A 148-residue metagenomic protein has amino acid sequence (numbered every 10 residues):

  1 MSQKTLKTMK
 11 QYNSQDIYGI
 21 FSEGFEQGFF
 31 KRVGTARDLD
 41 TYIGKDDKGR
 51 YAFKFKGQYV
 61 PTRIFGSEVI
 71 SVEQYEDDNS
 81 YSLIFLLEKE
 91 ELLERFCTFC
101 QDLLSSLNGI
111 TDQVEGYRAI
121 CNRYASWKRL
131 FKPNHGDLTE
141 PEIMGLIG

Functional and structural regions predicted by a protein language model:
M1-P61: Short Lys/Arg-enriched alpha/beta "domain-start" segment
G19, T41-I43, V69-V72, A125 (+1 more regions): Hydrophobic transmembrane signal anchors and adjacent membrane-proximal interface regions, especially in viral
A52-Q58, L104-E115: Short, mixed-charge, low-aromatic patches
K56-G66, E90-F96: Short, surface-exposed beta-strand/loop "edge" segments at domain boundaries and coil↔beta transitions
E68-E94, D102: Residue(s) in the substrate-gating loop at a strand-loop-helix junction that position the organic substrate next
L93-S105, Q113-R123: Acidic metal-coordinating catalytic centers involved in nucleic-acid phosphodiester chemistry
I110-I147: A short mid-domain helix/strand-loop element embedded in enzyme catalytic domains that forms or borders the active-site
